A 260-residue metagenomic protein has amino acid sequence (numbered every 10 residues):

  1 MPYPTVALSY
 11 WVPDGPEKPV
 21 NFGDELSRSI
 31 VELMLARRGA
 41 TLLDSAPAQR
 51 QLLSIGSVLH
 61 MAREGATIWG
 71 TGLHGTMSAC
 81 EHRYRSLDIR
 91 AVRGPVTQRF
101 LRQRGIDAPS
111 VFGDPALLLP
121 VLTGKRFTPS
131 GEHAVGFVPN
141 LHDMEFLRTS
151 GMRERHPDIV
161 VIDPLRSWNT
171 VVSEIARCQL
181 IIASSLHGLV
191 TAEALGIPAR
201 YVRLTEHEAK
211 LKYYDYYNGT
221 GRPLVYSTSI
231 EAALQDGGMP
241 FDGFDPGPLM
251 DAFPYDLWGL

Functional and structural regions predicted by a protein language model:
M1-L260: Active-site anion-handling motifs in enzyme catalytic cores
